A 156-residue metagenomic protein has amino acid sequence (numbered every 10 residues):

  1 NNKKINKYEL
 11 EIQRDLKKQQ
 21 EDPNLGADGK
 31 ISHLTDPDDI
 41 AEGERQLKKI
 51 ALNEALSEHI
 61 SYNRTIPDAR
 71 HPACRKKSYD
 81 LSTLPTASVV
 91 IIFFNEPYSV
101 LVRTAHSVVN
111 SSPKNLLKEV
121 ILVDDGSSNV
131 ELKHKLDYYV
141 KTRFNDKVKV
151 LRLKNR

Functional and structural regions predicted by a protein language model:
N1-N110, N115-L116: N-proximal low-complexity "stem/linker" segments adjacent to membrane-targeting elements
N95, R152-R156: Short, acidic/glycine-rich phosphate-metal binding loop used to engage nucleotide
V108-R152: Acidic donor-binding segment of Leloir-type glycosyltransferases
